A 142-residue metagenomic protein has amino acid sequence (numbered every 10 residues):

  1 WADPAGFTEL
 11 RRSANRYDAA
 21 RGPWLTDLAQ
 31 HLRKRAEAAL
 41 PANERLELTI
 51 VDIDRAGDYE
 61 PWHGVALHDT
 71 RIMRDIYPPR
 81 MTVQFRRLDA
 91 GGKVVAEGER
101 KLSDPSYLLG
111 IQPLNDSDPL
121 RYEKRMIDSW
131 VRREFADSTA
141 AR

Functional and structural regions predicted by a protein language model:
W1-D3, T70-I72, E134: N-terminal, polar/charged subdomain of small-to-medium soluble alpha/beta proteins
A2-D52: N-terminal segment of the mature soluble domain
G6-R12, G57-E60, S106-G110: Short acidic/His/Gly/Ser-rich catalytic and metal-binding motifs that mark active-site loops of diverse hydrolases
D18-D27, D75-I76, S117-R125: Soluble non-cytosolic domains of exported or imported proteins
D27, H31-N43, A56, Q84 (+1 more regions): Structured segments of extracytoplasmic/periplasmic soluble domains in secreted or envelope-associated proteins
E37-L46, R86-E97: A short, structured loop/turn motif at beta-sheet edges
I50-L88: Surface-exposed short loop/turn segments
A96-S129: Short secondary-structure boundary motifs at beta->alpha junctions and helix caps
